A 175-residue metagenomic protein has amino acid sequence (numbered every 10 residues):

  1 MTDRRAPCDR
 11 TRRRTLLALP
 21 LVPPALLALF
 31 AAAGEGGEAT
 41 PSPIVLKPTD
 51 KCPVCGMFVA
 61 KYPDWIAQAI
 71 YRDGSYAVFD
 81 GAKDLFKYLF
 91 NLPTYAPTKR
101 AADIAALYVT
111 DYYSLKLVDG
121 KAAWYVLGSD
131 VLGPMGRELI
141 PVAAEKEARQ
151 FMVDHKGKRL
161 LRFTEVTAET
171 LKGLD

Functional and structural regions predicted by a protein language model:
M1-T11, A18-A31: N-terminal secretory signal peptides
R4-R5, G34-G37, L139, R149-D175: Extended, aromatic/histidine-rich regions of cofactor-dependent oxidoreductases associated with respiratory
T15, A60-K61, L132-P134: Short glycine/serine/proline-enriched coil/turn segments at secondary-structure junctions
A18-L19, Y88, F151: Generic alpha-helical secondary-structure signal
L21-V22, N91, D154: Residues within well-ordered alpha-helical secondary structure of globular protein domains
G36-T98: N-terminal secretory signal peptides
R100-F163: Thiol/selenol-based redox catalytic cores and closely related redox-interacting motifs
